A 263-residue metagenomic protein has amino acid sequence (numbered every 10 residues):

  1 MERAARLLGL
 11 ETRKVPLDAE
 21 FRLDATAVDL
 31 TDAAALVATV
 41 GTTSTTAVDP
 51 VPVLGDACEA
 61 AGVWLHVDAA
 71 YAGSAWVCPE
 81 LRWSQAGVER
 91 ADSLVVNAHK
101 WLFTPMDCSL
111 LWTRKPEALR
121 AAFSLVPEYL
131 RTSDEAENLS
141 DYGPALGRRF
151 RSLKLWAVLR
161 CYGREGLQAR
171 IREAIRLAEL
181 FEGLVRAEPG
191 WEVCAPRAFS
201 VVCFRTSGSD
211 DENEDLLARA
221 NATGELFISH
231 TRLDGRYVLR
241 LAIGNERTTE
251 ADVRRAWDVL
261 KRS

Functional and structural regions predicted by a protein language model:
M1-A118: Conserved PLP-enzyme active-site core in the AAT-like
A4, L30, A145-F150, H230-G235: Short glycine/proline-enriched loop/turn "hinge" motifs that connect secondary-structure elements and lie
A19-E20, G41-T45, A118-F123, T248-V259: A broadly tuned preference for mixed-charge, low-complexity surface segments
L23, T46-V53, A69-A70, A86-E89 (+9 more regions): Generic recognition of stable, solvent-exposed alpha-helical segments in well-folded globular domains
T39, A61, A86-R186: Active-site C-terminal subdomain of aminotransferase-like
L125-P144, L159, G163-K261: Conserved C-terminal alpha-helix-loop-beta "cap" of PLP-dependent enzymes that closes/shapes the active-site mouth
